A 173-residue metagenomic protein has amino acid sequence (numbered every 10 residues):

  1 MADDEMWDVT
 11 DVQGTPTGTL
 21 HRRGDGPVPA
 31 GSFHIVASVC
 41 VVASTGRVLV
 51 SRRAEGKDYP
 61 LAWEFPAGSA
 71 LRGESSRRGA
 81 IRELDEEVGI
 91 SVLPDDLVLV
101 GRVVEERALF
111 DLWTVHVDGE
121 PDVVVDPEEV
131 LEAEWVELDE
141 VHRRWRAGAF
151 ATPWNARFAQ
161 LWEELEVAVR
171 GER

Functional and structural regions predicted by a protein language model:
M1-A2, H34, A43, D58 (+2 more regions): A generic fold-level signal
A2-S38, V42-S44: Acidic, metal-coordinating catalytic segment for phosphate/diphosphate chemistry, firing primarily on the Nudix
M6, G56-K57, S91: Intrinsically disordered, low-complexity, charged terminal extensions of DNA damage-control enzymes
Q13, T45, A54-E55, S69 (+2 more regions): Short, flexible active-site-adjacent loop segments at beta-strand->alpha-helix junctions, enriched in small/polar
P16, R23-G24, P60-L61, R72 (+1 more regions): Nudix hydrolase/Nudix homology domain
H34-A67: A glycine-rich, hydrophobic loop/mini-helix early in the fold
V50, F65-V98: The catalytic Nudix box helix
